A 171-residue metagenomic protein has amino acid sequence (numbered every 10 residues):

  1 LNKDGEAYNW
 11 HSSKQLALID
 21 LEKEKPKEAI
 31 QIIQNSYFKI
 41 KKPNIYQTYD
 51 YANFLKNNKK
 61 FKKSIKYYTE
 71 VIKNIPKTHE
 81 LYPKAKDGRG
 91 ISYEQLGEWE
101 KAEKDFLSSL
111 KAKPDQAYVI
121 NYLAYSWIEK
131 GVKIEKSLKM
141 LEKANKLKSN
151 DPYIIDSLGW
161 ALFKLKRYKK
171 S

Functional and structural regions predicted by a protein language model:
G5-A7, K41-K42, P76, E80 (+2 more regions): Short coil turns that delineate tetratricopeptide repeat
L18, N53, I91, Y125-S126 (+1 more regions): Residue-level recognition of tetratricopeptide repeat
K23, N58, L96, K130-G131 (+1 more regions): Structural motif corresponding to the intra-repeat A-B loop/turn of tetratricopeptide repeats
